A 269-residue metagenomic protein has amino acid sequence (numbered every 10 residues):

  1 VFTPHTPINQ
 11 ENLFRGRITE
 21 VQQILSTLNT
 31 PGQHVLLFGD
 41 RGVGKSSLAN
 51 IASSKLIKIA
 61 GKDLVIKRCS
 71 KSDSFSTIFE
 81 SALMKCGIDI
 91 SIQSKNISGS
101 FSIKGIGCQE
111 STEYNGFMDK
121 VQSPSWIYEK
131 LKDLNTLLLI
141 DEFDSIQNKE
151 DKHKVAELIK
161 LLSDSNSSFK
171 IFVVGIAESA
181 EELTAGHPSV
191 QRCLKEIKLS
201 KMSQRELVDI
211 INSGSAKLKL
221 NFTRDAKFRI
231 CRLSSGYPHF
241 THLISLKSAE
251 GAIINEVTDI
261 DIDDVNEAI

Functional and structural regions predicted by a protein language model:
V1-F14: Conserved adenine-nucleotide phosphate-binding loops and their immediately adjacent elements
N12-I24: N-terminal pre-P-loop "Q-motif" helix
R17, S46, Y237: Short, conserved phosphate/pyrophosphate- and ester-handling motifs at nucleotide-, phospho-/glycolipid
Q22, S26-H153, S167-F169, A177-S179: P-loop NTPase nucleotide-binding core
L158-F169: Substrate-engagement module of ASCE P-loop NTPases
S179-L194: Short regulatory helix/loop adjacent to the ATP-binding pocket of P-loop NTPases
L199-K227, G236-I244: Conserved small helical "lid"/interfacial subdomain of P-loop NTPases
R224-I269: Amphipathic alpha-helical "lid/sensor" segments that cap RecA-like P-loop NTPase cores
